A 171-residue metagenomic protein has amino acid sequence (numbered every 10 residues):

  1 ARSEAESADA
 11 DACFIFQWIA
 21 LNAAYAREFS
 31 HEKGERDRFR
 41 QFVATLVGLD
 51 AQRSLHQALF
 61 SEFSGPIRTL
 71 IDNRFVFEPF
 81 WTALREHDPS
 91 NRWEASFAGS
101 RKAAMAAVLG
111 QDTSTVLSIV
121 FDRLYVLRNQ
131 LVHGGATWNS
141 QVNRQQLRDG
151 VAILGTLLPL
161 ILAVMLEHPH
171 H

Functional and structural regions predicted by a protein language model:
A1-S3, D112: Short linear interaction motifs
E6-S7, L117: Catalytic micro-motifs at enzyme active sites that drive phosphoryl/nucleotidyl and oxygen chemistry
S7, E32-K33, W138-Q145: Short, surface-exposed loop/turn segments at secondary-structure junctions
A8, Y25-F29, V47, A51 (+4 more regions): Hydrophobic/aromatic-lined pockets within catalytic cores
A8-D11, F16-V108: Helix-loop junctions and short alpha-helical segments
R68, E78-W81, L117-W138: Histidine-centered, metal-coordinating catalytic motifs and their short helical/loop contexts
R92-Q130, R144-H171: Amphipathic, Lys/Arg-enriched alpha-helical patches that create a basic surface for binding polyanionic ligands
